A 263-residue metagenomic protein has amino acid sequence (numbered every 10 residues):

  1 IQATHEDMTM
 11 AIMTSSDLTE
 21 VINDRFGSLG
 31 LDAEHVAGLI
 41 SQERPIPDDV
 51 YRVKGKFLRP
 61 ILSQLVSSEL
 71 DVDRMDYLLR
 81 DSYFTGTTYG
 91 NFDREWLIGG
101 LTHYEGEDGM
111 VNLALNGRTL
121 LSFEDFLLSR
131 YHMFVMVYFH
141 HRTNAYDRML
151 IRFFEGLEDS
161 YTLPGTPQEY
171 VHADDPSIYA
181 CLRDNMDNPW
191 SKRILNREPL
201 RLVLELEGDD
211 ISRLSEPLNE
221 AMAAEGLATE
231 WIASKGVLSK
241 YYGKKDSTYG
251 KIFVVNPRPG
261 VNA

Functional and structural regions predicted by a protein language model:
Q2-E205: Sequence-structural signature of the catalytic-core scaffold of metal-dependent phosphohydrolases that act on
L182-A263: A positional "C-terminalness" feature that preferentially activates on distal terminal regions of long, nucleic
